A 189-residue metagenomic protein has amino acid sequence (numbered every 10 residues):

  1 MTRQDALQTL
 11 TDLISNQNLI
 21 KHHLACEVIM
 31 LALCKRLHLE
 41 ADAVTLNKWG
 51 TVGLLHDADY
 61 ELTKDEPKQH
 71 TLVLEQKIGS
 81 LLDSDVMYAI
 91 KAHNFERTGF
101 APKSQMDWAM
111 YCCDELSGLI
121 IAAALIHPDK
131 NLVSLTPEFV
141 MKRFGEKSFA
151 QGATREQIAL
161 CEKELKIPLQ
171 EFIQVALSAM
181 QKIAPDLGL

Functional and structural regions predicted by a protein language model:
M1, K21-A25, Q69, S104 (+3 more regions): Conserved active-site and cofactor/substrate-binding residues in soluble primary-metabolism enzymes
M1-D65: Acidic/His-rich, divalent-metal-binding segments that scaffold phosphate/diphosphate chemistry
R3-L7, K48, D83, P137 (+2 more regions): Alpha-helix initiation and N-capping motif
T9-D12, A25-A32, V73, K77 (+4 more regions): Alpha-helical scaffold segments in soluble metabolic enzymes
I14, F139, G145-Q174, S178 (+2 more regions): C-terminal binding/interaction regions
N16, I20, M106-A109, K166 (+1 more regions): Amphipathic, non-membrane alpha-helical segments in soluble helical-bundle scaffolds
E40, L81-S84, P168: Short coil/loop linkers at secondary-structure junctions
T45-K147, A159: Divalent metal-dependent catalytic cores for phosphoryl transfer on phosphate-bearing substrates
